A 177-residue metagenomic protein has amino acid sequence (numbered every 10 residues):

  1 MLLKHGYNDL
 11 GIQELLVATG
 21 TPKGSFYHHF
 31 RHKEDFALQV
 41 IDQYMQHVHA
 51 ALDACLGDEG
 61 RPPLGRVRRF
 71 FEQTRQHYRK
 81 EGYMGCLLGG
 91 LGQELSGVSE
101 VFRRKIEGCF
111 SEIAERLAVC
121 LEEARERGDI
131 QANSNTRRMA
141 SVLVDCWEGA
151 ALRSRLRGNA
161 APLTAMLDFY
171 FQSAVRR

Functional and structural regions predicted by a protein language model:
M1-D35, Q39: Helix-turn-helix
K4, A18, D35-D58, G65-H77 (+3 more regions): Alpha-helical structural segments
K4-N8, E59, E81-M84, R127: Short coil/turn segments at alpha/beta junctions that flank glycine-rich nucleotide-binding fingerprints
L52-L56, Y78, S96-S99, A150-S154: Short amphipathic alpha-helical interaction patches enriched in hydrophobic/aromatic residues with interspersed Lys/Arg
G65-R66, K80-V101: Amphipathic alpha-helical segments used for helix-helix packing
R69-Q76, S111-R127, R137, C146 (+1 more regions): C-terminal peripheral helix-coil segments that are non-catalytic and often amphipathic
A132-A140: Membrane-interface starts of transmembrane alpha-helices
